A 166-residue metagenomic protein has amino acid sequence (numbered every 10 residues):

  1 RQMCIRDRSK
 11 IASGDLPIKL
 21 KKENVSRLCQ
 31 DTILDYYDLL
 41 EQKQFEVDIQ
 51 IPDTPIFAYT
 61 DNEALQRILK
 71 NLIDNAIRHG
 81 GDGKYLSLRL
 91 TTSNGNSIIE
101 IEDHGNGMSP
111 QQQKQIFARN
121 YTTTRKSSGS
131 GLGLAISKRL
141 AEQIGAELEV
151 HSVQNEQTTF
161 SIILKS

Functional and structural regions predicted by a protein language model:
R1-C4: Short, small-residue-biased leader/transition segments that mark boundaries at the very start of proteins
K19-K22, E41, E46-I56: Conserved catalytic submotifs in the C-terminal HATPase_c
K19-Y37: A conserved beta-strand-to-alpha-helix junction within the catalytic ATP-binding
A76-I77: Short helix-loop "hinge" at the ATP-lid/N-box region of the Bergerat-fold HATPase_c
D103: Acidic ATP/Mg2+-coordinating residue in the GHKL
M108-N120: Short conserved segment of the HATPase_c
